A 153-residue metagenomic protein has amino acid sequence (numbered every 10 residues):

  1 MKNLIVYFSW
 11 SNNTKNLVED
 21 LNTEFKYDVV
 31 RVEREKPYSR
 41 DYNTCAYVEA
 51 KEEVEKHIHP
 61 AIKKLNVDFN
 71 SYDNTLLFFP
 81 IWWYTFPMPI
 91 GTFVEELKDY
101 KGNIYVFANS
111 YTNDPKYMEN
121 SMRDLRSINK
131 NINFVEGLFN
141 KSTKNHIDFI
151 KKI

Functional and structural regions predicted by a protein language model:
M1-L77, Y84-M88, K130-N131, N145-I153: N-terminal beta1-alpha1-beta2 submodule of the flavodoxin-like/Rossmannoid cofactor-binding fold
T14, T92, N109: Ser/Thr-centric signal marking residues that sit in or immediately flank functional binding/regulatory motifs
F69-N70, E95-N103, D114, N129: Short, conserved loop/helix-junction motifs that constitute active-site signature segments in enzyme catalytic cores
L77-F78, V106: Redox-cofactor binding/interface segments in oxidoreductases and associated redox assembly factors
W83-Y84, N113: Acidic catalytic loop of the alpha/beta-hydrolase fold
P89-F93, N120-R123: Short alpha-helix in the alpha/beta-hydrolase fold that links the catalytic acid
V94-E95, R126, K151: Generic structural signal for well-ordered alpha-helical scaffold segments
Y105-S142: Short, glycine-/small-residue-rich phosphate/pyrophosphate-handling segment
